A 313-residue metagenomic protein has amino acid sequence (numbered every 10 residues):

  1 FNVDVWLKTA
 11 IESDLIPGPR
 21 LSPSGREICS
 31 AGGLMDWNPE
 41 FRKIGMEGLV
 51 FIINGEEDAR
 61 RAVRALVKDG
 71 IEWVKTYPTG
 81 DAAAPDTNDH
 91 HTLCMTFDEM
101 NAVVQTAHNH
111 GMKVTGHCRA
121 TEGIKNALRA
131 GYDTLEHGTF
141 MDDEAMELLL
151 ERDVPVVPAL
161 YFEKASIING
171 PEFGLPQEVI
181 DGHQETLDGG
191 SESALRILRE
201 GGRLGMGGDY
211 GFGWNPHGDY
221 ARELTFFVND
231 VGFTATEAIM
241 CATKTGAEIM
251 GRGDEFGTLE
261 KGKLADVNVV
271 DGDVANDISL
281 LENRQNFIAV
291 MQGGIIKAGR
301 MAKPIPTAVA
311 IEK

Functional and structural regions predicted by a protein language model:
F1-N88, T92-H110, A145-E147, R152-A165 (+2 more regions): Divalent-metal coordination cores built from histidine and acidic residues
L21, G70, V74, A107 (+9 more regions): Divalent metal-coordination and catalytic microenvironments
L34, A84-D86, I124-A130, F162-L175 (+3 more regions): Histidine/acidic-residue-rich catalytic or RNA/ligand-binding cores of hydrolases and nuclease-related proteins
T96-A102, A107, T115-R129: N-terminal active-site wall of soluble small-molecule enzyme domains
N109, E178, D188-D273: His/Asp/Glu-enriched, well-ordered alpha-helical/loop segment that forms or immediately abuts the divalent-metal
K125-A145, F226-E237: Structural recognition of alpha->loop->beta junctions
A242-K244, K261-A308: C-terminal cap of metal-dependent C-N hydrolases
